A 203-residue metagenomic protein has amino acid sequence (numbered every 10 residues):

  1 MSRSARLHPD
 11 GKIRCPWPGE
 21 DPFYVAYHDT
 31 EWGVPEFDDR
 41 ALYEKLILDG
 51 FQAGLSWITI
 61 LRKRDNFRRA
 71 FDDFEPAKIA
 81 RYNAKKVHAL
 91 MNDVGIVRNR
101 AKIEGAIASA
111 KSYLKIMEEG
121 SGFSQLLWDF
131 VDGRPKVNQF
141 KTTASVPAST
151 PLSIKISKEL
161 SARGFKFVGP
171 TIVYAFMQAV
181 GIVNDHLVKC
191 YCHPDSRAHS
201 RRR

Functional and structural regions predicted by a protein language model:
M1-R203: HhH-family (HhH-GPD) DNA N-glycosylase catalytic core used in base-excision repair
